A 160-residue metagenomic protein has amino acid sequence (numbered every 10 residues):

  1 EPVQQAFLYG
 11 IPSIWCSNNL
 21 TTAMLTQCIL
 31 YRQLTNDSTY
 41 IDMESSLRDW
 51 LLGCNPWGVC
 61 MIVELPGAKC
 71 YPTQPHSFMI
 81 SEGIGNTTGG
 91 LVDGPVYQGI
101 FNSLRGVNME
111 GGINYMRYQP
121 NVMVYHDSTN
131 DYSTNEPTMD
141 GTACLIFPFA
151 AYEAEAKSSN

Functional and structural regions predicted by a protein language model:
E1-V3, F7, I11-S159: Aromatic (Trp/Tyr) and acidic
